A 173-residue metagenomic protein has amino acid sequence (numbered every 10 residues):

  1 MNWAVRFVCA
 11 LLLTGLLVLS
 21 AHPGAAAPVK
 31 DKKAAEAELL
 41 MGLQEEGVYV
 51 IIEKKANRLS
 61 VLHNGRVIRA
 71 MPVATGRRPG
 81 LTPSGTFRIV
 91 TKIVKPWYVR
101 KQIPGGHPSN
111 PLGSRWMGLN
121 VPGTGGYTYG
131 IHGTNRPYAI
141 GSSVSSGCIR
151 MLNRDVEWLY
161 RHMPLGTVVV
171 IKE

Functional and structural regions predicted by a protein language model:
M1-L11: Bacterial N-terminal signal peptides that target proteins for export
N2, A27-K30, E38-G47, L81-S84 (+1 more regions): Exported/periplasmic cell-wall-interacting domains
V5-R6, A56, G76, T124 (+1 more regions): Hydrophobic alpha-helical context, especially transmembrane and signal-peptide helices
C9-L19: Bacterial N-terminal signal peptides
P23-R88, K172-E173: Intrinsically disordered, low-complexity, Pro/Ser/Thr/Asn/Gly/Ala-rich spacer/linker segments adjacent to signal
